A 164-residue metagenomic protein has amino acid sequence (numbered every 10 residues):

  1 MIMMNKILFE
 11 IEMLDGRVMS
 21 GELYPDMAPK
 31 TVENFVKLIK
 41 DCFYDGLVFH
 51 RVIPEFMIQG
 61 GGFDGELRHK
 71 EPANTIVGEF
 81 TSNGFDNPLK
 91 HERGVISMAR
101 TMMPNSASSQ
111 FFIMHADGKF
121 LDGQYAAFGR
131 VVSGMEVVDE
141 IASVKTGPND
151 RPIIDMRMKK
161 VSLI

Functional and structural regions predicted by a protein language model:
M1-I164: Cyclophilin-like peptidyl-prolyl cis-trans isomerases
